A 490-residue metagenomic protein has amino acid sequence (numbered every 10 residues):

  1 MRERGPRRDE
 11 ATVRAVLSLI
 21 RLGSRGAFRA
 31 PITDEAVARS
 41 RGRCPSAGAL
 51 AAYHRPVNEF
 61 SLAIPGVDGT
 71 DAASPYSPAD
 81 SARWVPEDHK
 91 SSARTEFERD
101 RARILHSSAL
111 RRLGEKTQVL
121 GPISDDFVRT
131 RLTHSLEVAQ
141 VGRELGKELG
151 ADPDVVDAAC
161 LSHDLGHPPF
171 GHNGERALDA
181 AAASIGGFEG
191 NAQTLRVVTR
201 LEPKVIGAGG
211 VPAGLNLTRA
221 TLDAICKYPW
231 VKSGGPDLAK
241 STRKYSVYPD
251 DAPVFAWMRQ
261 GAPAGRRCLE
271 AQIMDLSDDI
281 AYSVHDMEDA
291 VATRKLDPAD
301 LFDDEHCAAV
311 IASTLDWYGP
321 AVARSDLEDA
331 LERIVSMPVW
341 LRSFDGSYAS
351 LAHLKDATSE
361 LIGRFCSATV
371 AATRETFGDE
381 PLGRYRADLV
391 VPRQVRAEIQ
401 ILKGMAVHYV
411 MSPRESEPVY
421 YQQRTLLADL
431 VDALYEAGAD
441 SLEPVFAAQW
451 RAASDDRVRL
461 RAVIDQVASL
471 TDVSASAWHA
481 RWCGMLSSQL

Functional and structural regions predicted by a protein language model:
R4: Cationic, low-complexity basic patches in intrinsically disordered or flexible, solvent-exposed regions
A15, L315-V458, L470, W482: C-terminal subdomains that position terminal phosphate/3'-OH groups for nucleotidyl transfer/ligation, primarily on
L17-L22, L50: Leucine-biased recognition of intrinsically disordered, low-complexity hydrophobic segments
H54-S92, L105-R111, Q140, E148 (+1 more regions): Sequence-structural signature of the catalytic-core scaffold of metal-dependent phosphohydrolases that act on
P56-R83, E87, T425-A437, A452-L490: Acidic, carboxylate-rich catalytic segments that either coordinate divalent cations
S81-A82, H89-T133: Glycine/alanine-rich phosphate-binding loops at beta-alpha junctions
S124-V155: Alpha-helical phosphate/pyrophosphate-handling elements in metalloenzyme active cores
